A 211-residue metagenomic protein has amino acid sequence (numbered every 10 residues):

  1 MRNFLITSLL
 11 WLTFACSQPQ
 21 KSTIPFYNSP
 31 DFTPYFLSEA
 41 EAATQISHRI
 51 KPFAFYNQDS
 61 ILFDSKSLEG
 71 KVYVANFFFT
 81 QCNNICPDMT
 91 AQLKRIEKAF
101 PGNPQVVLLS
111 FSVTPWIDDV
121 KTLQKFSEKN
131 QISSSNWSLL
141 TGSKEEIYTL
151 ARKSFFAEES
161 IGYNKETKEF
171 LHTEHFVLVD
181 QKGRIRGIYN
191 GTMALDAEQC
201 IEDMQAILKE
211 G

Functional and structural regions predicted by a protein language model:
M1-P52, E210-G211: N-terminal targeting signals for export/organelle localization
S22-P30, S138-E145, H172-H175: Periplasmic c-type cytochrome electron-transfer domains
I50-K51, Y73, T173-H175: Short loop/turn microsegments at loop-to-beta-strand junctions
F63-L93, L108-L109: Short active-site neighborhood of thiol/selenol oxidoreductases, capturing the structured segment around
A75, F79-Q81, S112-V113, W137 (+1 more regions): Second-shell loop/turn segments in exported
T90-L150: Structural microenvironment flanking redox-active thiols in thiol-disulfide oxidoreductases
G162-G211: Thiol-/selenol-based redox modules, centered on thioredoxin-like and closely related oxidoreductase domains
